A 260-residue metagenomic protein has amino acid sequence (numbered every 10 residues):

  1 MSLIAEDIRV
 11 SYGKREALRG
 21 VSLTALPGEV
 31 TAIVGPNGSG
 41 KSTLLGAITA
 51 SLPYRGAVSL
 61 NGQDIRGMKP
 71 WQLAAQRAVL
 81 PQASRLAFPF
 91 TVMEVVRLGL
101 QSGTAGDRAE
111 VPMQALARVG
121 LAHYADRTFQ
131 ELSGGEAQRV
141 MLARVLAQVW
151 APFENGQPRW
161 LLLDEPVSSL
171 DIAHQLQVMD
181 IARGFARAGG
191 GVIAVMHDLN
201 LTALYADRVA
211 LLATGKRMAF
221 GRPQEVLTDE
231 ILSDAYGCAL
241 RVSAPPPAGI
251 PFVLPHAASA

Functional and structural regions predicted by a protein language model:
L3-A5, L18-G20: Conserved structural motif at the start of ABC-family nucleotide-binding domains
V34-P36: The feature captures the beta-strand-to-loop junction immediately N-terminal to the Walker
T49: Helix-to-loop junction immediately C-terminal to a conserved catalytic motif
Y54-D64: Conserved ABC transporter NBD signature motif
D64, A210, T214-E225: Conserved switch/coupling elements of ABC/ABC-like ATPase nucleotide-binding domains
D64-A78, F88: ABC ATPase NBD coupling module
A109-Y124: Conserved ABC ATPase "signature" region
S233-A260: ABC ATPase nucleotide-binding domains
